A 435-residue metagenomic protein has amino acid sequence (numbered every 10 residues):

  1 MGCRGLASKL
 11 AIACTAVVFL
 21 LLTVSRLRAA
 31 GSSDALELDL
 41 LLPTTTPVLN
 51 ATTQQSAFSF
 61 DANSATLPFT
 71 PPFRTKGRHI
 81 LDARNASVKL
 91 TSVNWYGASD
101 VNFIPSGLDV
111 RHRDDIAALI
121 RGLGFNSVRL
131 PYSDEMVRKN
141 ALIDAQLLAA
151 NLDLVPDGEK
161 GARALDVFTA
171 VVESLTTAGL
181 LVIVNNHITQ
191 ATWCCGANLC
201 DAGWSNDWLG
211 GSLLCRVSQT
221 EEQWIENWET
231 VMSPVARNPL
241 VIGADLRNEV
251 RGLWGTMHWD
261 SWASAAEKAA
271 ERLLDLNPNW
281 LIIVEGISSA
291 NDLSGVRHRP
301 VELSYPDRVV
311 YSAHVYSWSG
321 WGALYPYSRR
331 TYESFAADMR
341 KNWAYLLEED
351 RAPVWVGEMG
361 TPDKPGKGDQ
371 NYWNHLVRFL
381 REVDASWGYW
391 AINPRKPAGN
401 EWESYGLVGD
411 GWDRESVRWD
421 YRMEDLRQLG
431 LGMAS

Functional and structural regions predicted by a protein language model:
G2-A35: N-terminal signal-anchor transmembrane helix specifying type II single-pass membrane topology of secretory-pathway
L27-N63: Juxtamembrane luminal stem/stalk of type II transmembrane Golgi/ER carbohydrate-processing enzymes
A30, S59-L281, G286-H298, K396 (+2 more regions): Active-site mouth of glycoside hydrolases
L90, N94-G97, I104, V310-L347 (+1 more regions): Glycan-binding loop/region signatures in secreted carbohydrate-active enzymes
S133, G357-G360, W390-N393: Short, loop-centered acidic/histidine patches that primarily coordinate divalent metals
Q146-L148, C200-G203, R299-L303, R329-R330 (+2 more regions): Short, hinge-like loop/turn segments at secondary-structure boundaries
W259-P362, H375-R381, A385: Glycoside hydrolase catalytic-domain groove-lining segments
G366-S435: Aromatic-rich peripheral "rim/lid" segments of glycoside hydrolase catalytic domains that contact and position glycan
